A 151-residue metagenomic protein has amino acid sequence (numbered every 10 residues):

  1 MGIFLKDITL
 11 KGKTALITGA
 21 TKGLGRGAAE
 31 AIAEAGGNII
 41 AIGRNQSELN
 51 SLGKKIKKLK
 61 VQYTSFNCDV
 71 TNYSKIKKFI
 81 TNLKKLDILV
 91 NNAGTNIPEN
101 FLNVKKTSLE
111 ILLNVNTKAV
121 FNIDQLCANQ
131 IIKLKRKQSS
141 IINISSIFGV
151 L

Functional and structural regions predicted by a protein language model:
T14, T21-G23: Conserved glycine-rich cofactor-binding loop
G37-L52: Conserved glycine-rich Rossmann-like NAD(P)H-binding loop of the short-chain dehydrogenase/reductase
S47, F66-K77, K106: The beta1-alpha1 cofactor-binding region of Rossmann-like NAD(H)/NADP(H)-dependent oxidoreductases
A93-P98: Conserved NAD(P)H cofactor-binding loop of Rossmann-fold oxidoreductase domains
N100-F101, K105-I111: Substrate-binding pocket helix/loop in short-chain dehydrogenase/reductase
D124-Q125: A short, exposed helix-loop element centered on a Lys and neighboring polar residues
S146: Residue(s) in the substrate-gating loop at a strand-loop-helix junction that position the organic substrate next
